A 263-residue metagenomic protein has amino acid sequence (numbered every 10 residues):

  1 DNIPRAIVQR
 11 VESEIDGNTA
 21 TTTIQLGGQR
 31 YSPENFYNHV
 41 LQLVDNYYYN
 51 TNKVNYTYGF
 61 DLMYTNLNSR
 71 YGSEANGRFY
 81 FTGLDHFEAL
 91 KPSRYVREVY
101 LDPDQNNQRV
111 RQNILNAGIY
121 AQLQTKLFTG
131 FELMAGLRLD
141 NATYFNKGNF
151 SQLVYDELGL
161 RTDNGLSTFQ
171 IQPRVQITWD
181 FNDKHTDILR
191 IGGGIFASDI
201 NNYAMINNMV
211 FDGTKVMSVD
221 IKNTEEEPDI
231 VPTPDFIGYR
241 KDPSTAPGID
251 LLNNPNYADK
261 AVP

Functional and structural regions predicted by a protein language model:
D1-I119, D156: Replace "related TpsB outer-membrane translocases also match" with "some related outer-membrane beta-barrels such as
D1-N2, Y58-Y64, A135-N141, I191-I195: Transmembrane beta-barrel strands of outer-membrane/channel proteins
I3, Y56, L67-Y71, F81-T82 (+4 more regions): Outer-membrane beta-barrel proteins
E14-T23, G148-Q172, Q176-P263: Solvent-exposed loop/turn elements at secondary-structure boundaries
N38, T51-N52, F128, D180-K184: Outer-membrane beta-barrel channels and translocator barrels
N38-Q42, I114-Y120, Q170-R174, I188 (+1 more regions): Transmembrane beta-barrel architecture of outer-membrane proteins
V44-N50, Q122-T125, Q176-D180: Transmembrane beta-barrel domains of outer membrane proteins
K53-Y56, G130-L133, H185-D187: Repeated loop/turn-to-beta-strand initiation elements of outer-membrane beta-barrel proteins
